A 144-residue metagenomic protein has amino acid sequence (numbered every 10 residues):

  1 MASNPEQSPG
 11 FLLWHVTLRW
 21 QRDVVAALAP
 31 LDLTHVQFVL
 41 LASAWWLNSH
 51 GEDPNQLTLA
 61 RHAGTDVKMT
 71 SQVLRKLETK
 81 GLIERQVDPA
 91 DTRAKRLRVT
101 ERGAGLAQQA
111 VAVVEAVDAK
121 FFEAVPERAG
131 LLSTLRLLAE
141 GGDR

Functional and structural regions predicted by a protein language model:
M1-L31, K80, E123, A129-S133 (+1 more regions): N-terminal leader segment of winged-helix/HTH proteins
G10, W14, L18, G64 (+2 more regions): Short amphipathic alpha-helical segments with heptad-repeat character
L18-D66: N-terminal helix-turn-helix DNA-binding core of bacterial DNA-binding proteins
H50-G51, E140-R144: Short, charged, intrinsically disordered terminal tails
Q56, L74-R75: Short, hydrophobic-biased segments on the C-terminal half of alpha helices that form "recognition helices"
R75-S133: Charged, amphipathic alpha-helical coiled-coil/dimerization segments
